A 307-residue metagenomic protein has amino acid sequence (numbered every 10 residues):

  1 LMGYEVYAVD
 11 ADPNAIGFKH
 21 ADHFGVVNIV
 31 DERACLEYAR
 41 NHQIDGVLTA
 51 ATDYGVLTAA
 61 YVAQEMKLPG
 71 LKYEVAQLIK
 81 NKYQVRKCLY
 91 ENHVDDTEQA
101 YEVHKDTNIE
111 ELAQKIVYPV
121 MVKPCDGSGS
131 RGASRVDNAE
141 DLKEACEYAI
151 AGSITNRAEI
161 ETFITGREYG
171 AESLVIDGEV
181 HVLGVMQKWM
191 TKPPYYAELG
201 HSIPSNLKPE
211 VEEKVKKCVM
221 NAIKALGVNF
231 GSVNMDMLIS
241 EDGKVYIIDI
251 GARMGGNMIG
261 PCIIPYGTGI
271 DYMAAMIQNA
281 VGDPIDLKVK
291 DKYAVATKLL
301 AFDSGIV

Functional and structural regions predicted by a protein language model:
L1-V75, T107, G282-I285, A294 (+1 more regions): ATP-binding N-terminal substructure of ATP-dependent carboxylate-amine bond-forming enzymes
V6-Y7, E98, A158: Hydrophobic anchor at the start of a short beta-strand that flanks the dinucleotide cofactor-binding loop
A34, N108-E111, L142-E144, G305-V307: Short, conserved charged micro-motifs
Y38-I44, Q114-I116, L226: Glycine-rich phosphate-binding loop signature in dinucleotide/nucleotide-binding domains
Q64-G132: A conserved helix-loop-beta module that forms one wall/lid of the active-site cleft in ATP-utilizing catalytic domains
A133-V245, M254: Internal nucleotide-binding/catalytic subdomain
K214-M235, E241, G251-I306: Active-site "cap" helix and flanking loop/linker of ATP-utilizing ligase/carboxylase catalytic domains
